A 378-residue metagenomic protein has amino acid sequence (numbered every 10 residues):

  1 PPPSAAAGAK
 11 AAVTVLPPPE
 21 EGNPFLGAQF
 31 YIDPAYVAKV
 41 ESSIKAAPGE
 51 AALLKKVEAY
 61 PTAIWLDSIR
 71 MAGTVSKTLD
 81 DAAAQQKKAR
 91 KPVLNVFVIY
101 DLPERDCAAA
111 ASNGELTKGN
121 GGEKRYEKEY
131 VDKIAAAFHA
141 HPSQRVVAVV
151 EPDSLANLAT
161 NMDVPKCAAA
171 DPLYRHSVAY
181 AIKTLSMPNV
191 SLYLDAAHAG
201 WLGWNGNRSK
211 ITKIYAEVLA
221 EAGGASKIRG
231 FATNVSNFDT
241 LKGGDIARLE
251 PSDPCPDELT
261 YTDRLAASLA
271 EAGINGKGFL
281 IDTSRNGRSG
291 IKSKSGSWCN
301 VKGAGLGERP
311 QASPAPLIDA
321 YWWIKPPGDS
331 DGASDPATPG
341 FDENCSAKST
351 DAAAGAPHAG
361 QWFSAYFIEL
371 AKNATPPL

Functional and structural regions predicted by a protein language model:
P1-E21, L378: N-terminal low-complexity, Pro/Thr-rich disordered segments that flank secretion/membrane-targeting signals
P18-A140, K325-T375: N-terminal carbohydrate-binding/catalytic regions of secreted carbohydrate-active enzymes
Q29-I32, A63-D67, L94-I99, R145-E151 (+6 more regions): Structural recognition of the beta-strand scaffold that forms the well-ordered cores of secreted hydrolase catalytic
A35, S43-A52, P188, L202-A347: Surface-exposed substrate-engagement region within the catalytic domains of secreted or surface-exposed extracellular
I64-I69, S112-R125, D163-D171, A196-L202 (+1 more regions): Second-shell loop/turn segments in exported
M71-V75, E123-Y130, L173-Y174, G203-N207 (+1 more regions): Phosphate/oxyanion-binding active-site loops and adjacent basic polyanion-contact surfaces
A84-L192, N207-E217, G223-K227: Substrate-binding cleft of extracellular glycoside hydrolase catalytic domains
D101, H198, N237: Residue-level signal for short, function-critical loop segments
